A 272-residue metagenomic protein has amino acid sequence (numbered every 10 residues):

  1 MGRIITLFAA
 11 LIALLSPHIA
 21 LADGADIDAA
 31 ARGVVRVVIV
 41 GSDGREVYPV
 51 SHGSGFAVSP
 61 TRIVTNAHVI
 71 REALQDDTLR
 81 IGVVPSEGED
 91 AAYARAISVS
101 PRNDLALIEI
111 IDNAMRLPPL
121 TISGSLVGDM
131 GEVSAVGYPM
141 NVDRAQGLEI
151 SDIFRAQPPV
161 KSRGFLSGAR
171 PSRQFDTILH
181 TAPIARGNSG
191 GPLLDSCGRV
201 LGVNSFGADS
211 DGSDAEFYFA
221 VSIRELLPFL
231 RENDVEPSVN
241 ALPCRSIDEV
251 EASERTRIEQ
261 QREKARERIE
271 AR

Functional and structural regions predicted by a protein language model:
T6-S16: Bacterial N-terminal signal peptides
A9-A10, A20, N141-V142: Cleavable N-terminal signal peptides
A20-F56, I63, V239: N-terminal activation segment of mature serine protease catalytic domains
G24-A25, M140-N141, A145, F154 (+1 more regions): C-terminal cap/linker of serine protease catalytic domains
D26, H52, S59-P60, V64-R102: Catalytic-histidine neighborhood of serine endopeptidases, predominantly the chymotrypsin-like S1/PA family
A30-Y48, I111-P119, Q146-P228: Active-site region of chymotrypsin-like
V37, D77-E87, V133-V136, I153 (+1 more regions): Short conserved beta-strand and strand-loop elements enriched in small hydrophobics with frequent Asp/Gly
F56, R95-I97, I111-A145: Active-site substrate-binding loop(s) of clan PA
